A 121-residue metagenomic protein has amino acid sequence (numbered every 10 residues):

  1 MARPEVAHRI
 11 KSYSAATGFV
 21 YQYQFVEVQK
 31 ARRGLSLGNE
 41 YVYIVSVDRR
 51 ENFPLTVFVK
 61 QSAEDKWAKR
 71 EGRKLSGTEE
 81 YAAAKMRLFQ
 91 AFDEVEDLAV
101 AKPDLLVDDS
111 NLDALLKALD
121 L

Functional and structural regions predicted by a protein language model:
M1-L121: Extended, alpha-helix-rich binding/interface surfaces that flank or overlap catalytic cores and mediate recognition
